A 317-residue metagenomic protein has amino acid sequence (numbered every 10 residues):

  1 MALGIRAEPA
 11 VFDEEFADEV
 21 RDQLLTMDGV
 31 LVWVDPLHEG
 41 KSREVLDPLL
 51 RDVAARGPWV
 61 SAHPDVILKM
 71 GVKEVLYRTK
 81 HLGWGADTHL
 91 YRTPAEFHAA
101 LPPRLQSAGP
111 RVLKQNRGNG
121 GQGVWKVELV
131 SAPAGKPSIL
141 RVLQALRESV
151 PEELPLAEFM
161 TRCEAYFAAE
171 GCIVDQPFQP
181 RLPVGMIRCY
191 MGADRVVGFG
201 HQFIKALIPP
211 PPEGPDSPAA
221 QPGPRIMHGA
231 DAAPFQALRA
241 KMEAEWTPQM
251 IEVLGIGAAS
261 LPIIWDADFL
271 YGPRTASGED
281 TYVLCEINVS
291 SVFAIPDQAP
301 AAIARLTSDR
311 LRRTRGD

Functional and structural regions predicted by a protein language model:
M1-P103: Conserved N-proximal alpha/beta basic substrate-recognition cap immediately N-terminal to, or forming the N-lobe
I5, W84, E170, I256-I263: Short secondary-structure junctions
E14, P36-L37, I67, R117-N119 (+4 more regions): Short, solvent-exposed loop/turn segments at secondary-structure junctions
L31-W33, V112, V174: Structural motif
L46, P183-M186, I264: Short, surface-exposed coil-to-beta transition loops
R78-K136: Hydrophobic alpha-helical segments and helix pairs
G109, G121-Q122, K126-G257, L270-P273 (+1 more regions): Phosphate-binding site of ATP-dependent enzymes
A237, K241, I251, G255-D266 (+1 more regions): C-terminal active-site "lid" helix and adjoining low-complexity regulatory extension at the edge of ATP-using catalytic
